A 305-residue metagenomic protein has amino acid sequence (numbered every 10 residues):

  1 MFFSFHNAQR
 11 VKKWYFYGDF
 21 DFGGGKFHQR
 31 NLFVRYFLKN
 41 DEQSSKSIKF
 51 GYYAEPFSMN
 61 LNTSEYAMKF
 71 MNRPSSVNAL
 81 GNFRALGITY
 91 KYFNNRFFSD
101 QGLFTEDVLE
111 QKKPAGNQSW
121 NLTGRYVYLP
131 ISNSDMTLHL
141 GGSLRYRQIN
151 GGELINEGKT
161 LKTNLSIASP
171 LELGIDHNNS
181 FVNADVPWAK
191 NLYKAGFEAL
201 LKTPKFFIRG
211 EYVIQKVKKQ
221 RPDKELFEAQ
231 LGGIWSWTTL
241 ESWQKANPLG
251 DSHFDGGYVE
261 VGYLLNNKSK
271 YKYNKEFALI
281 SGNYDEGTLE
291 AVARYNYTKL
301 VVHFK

Functional and structural regions predicted by a protein language model:
M1-N150, H253-F254, Y258-K270, N274-N283 (+1 more regions): Outer membrane beta-barrel
Y36, E157-K305: Outer-membrane beta-barrel pore domains
P56-S58, R147-L161, R221-D223: Short, solvent-exposed beta-strand-terminating loops
